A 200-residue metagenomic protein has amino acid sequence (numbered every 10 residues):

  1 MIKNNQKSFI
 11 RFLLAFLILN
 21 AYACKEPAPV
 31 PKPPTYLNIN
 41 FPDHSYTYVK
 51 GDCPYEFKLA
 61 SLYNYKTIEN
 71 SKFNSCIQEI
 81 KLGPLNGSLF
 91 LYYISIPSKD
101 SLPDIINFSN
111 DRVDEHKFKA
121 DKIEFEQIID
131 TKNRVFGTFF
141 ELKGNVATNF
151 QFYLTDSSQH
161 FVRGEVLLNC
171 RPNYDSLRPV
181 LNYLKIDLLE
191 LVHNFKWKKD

Functional and structural regions predicted by a protein language model:
M1-K7: N-terminal secretory signal peptides that target proteins for export/translocation
K7-A15: Sec-dependent signal peptide recognition, specifically the positively charged N-region followed immediately by
N20-A23: C-terminal motif of bacterial Sec signal peptides marking the signal peptidase cleavage site
K32-D52: Post-signal peptide N-terminal segment of mature Sec-exported envelope proteins
D52-N107: Secretory pathway targeting signatures of secreted, lumenal, and periplasmic proteins
Y63, E165-D200: Surface-exposed amphipathic alpha-helical segments
N107-R163: Signature of long, low-cysteine stretches enriched in small and polar/charged residues
